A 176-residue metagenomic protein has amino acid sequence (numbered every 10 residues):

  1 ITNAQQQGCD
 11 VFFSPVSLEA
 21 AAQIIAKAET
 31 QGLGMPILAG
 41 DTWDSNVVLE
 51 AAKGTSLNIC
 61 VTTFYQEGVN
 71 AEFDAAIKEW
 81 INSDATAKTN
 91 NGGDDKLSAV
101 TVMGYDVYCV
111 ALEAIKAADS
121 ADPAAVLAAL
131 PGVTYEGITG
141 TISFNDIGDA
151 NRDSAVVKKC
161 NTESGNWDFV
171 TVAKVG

Functional and structural regions predicted by a protein language model:
I1-G8: Short, well-structured alpha-helical segments in soluble
N3, Q23-K27, V110-E113: Alpha-helical scaffold segments in soluble metabolic enzymes
A4, I77-I81, L130: A generic structural signal for nonpolar/aromatic side chains embedded in well-ordered alpha-helices
D10-Q31: Hydrophobic alpha-helical
S17-A20, M103-V107: Catalytic-loop motifs flanking and including active-site residues across diverse enzymes
I25-Y105, C160-N161, W167-K174: Extracellular/periplasmic periplasmic-binding protein-like sensory domains
A85-V102, V110-G165: Segments of small-molecule ligand-sensing domains
